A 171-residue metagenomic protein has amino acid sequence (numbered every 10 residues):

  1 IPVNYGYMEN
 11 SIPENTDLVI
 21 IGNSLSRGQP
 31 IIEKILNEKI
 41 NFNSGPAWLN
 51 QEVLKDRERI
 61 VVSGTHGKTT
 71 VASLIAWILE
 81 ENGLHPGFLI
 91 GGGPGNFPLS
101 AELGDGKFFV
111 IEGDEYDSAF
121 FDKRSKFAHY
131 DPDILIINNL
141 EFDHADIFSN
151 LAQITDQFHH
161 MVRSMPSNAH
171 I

Functional and structural regions predicted by a protein language model:
I1, V19-I20: Extracellular/luminal Protease-associated
P2-G6, N43: General small-molecule cofactor/ligand-binding pocket signal
N10-T16, N23-I171: Phosphate-binding loop of NTP-binding sites
